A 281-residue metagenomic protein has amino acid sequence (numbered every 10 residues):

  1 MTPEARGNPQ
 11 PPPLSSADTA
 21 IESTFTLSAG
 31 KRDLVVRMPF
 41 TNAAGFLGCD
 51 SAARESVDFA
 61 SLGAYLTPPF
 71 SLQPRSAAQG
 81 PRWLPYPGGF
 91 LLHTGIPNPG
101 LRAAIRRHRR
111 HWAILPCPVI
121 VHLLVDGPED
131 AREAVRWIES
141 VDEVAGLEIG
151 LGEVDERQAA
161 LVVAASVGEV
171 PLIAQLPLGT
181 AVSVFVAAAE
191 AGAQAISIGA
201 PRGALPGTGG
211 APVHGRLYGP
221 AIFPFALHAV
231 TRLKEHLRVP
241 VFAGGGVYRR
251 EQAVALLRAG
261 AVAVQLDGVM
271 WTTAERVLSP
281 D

Functional and structural regions predicted by a protein language model:
T2-P116: N-terminal capping/small domains of soluble enzymes
G45-L47, H122-D126, Q175-V182, F223 (+1 more regions): Glycine-rich beta-to-alpha transition loops that act as phosphate-gripper elements at the mouths of alpha/beta enzyme
S51-V57, E133-W137, G179-A191, E235-L237 (+1 more regions): Catalytic cores of alpha/beta
T67-L72, G146-E153, S197-A204, G246-S279: Glycine-rich phosphate-binding active-site loops on the catalytic face of alpha/beta enzymes
A77-G88, L205-G219, L257-R258, A263-D281: C-terminal helical cap(s) of enzyme catalytic domains, especially alpha/beta-barrels
P87-E156: Active-site beta->alpha loop and helix N-cap motifs at the rims of alpha/beta catalytic domains
L91, N98-L115, A159-L178, H214-V241 (+1 more regions): Alpha-helix-loop-beta-strand connector modules within alpha/beta enzyme cores
L151-Q158, V184-E235, V239, T272-S279: Glycine/Thr-rich beta-alpha phosphate-binding loop at enzyme active sites
